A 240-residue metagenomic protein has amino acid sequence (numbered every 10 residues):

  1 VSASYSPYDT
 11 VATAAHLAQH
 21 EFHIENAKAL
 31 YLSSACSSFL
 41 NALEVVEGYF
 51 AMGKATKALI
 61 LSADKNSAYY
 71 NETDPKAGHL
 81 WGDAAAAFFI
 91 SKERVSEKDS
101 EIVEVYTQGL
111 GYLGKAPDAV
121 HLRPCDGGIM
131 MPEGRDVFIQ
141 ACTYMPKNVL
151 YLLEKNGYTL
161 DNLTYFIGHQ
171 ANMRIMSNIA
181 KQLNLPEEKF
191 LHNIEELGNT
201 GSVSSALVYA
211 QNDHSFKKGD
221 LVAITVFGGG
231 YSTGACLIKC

Functional and structural regions predicted by a protein language model:
V1, H20-S33, S67-T73, L185-H192: Glycine/charged-rich beta-loop-alpha catalytic/anionic-binding loops adjacent to active sites
V1-V11: Short beta-strand-loop/turn "lid" adjacent to the catalytic site in phosphate-handling enzymes
A3, S33, A58-D64, I90 (+2 more regions): Short beta-strand segments
S6-P7, E25, S34-K54, T164-C240: Claisen-condensing/thiolase-fold acyl-transfer catalytic domains that form or cleave C-C bonds in fatty acid
D9-H23, L59-N66, L122, I175-E187: Acidic-glycine-rich active-site phosphate/pyrophosphate-binding loop
Y49-A84: Flexible, glycine-rich active-site loops centered on histidine and acidic residues that chelate a metal or position
E72-T143, K147, F227, C240: Condensing-enzyme catalytic core mediating Claisen C-C bond formation in acyl metabolism
K147-T164, N212-F216: Phosphate/pyrophosphate-binding loops at sites that engage ATP/ADP/AMP, CoA/4′-phosphopantetheine, polyphosphate
